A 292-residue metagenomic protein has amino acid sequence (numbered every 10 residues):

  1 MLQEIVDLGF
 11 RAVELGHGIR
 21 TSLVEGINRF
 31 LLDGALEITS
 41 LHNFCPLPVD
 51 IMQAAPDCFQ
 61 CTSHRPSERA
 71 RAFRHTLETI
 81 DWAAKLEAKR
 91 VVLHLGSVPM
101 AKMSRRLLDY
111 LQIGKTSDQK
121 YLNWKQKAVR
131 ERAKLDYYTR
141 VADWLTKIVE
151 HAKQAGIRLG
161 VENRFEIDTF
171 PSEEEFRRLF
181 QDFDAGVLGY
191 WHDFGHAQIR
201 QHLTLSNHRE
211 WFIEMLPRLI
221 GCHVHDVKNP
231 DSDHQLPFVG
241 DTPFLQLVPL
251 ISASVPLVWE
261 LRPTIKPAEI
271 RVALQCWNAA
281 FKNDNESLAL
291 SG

Functional and structural regions predicted by a protein language model:
M1-V6, T21, G26, G34 (+4 more regions): Histidine-acidic metal/acid-base catalytic patches
R11-A12, E37, K89, R158 (+1 more regions): Residue-level detector of anion-binding/catalytic polar loops
R11-R20: A short beta-strand-loop structural module common to alpha/beta enzyme folds
G16, H42, H94, H225 (+1 more regions): Conserved residues at the C-terminal ends of beta-strands
L23-H42, L108-K120: Short acidic, glycine/proline-enriched helix-loop-strand junctions
I38-S40, L93, V161, H192 (+1 more regions): Hydrophobic residues in well-ordered beta-strands that form the structural core
H42-D50, G96-V98: Short glycine-enriched loops at secondary-structure junctions
C61-G189: Active-site acidic/histidine proton-transfer and metal-coordination neighborhood in alpha/beta enzyme cores
